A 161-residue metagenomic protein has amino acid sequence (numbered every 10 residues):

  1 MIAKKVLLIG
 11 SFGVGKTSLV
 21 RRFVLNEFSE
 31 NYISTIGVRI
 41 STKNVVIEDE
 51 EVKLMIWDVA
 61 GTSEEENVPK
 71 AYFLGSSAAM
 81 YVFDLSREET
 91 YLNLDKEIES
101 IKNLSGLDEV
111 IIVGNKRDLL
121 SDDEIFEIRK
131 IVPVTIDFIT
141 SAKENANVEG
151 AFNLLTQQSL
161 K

Functional and structural regions predicted by a protein language model:
M1-K161: TRAFAC-class small GTPase G-domain
